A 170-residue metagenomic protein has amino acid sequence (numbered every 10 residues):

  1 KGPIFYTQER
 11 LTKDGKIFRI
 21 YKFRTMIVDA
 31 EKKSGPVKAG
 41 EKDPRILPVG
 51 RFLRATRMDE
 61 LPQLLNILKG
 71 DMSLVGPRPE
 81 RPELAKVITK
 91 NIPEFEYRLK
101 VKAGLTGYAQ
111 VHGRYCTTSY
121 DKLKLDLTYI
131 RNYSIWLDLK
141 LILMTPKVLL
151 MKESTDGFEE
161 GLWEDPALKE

Functional and structural regions predicted by a protein language model:
K1-E170: Conserved small/aromatic sequence motifs within transmembrane helices
